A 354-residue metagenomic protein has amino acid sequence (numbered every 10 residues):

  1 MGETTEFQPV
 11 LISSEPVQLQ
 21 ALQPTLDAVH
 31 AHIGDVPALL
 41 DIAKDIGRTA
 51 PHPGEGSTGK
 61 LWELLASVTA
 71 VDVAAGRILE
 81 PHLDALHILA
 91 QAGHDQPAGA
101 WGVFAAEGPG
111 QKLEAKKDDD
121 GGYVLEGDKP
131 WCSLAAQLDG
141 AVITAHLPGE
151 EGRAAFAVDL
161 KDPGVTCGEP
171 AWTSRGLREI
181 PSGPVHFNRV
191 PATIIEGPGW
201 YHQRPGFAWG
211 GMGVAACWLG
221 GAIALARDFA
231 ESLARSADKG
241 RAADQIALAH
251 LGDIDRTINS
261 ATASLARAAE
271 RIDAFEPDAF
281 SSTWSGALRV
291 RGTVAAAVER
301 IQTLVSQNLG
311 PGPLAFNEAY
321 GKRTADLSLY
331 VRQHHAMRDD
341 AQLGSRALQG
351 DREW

Functional and structural regions predicted by a protein language model:
M1-A50: A generic N-terminal leader/anchor concept
G2-I12, P311-W354: Glycine-rich phosphate/cofactor-binding loops in nucleotide/flavin-utilizing enzymes
D27-H30, S260-T293, T303-A315: C-terminal helix-coil-helix/basic helical segment that borders enzyme active sites and/or dimer interfaces and provides
V29-Q137: Glycine-rich flavin
K112-A115, K129-S133, V142-L147, A171-L177: A generic local secondary-structure boundary/capping motif
C132-C167: A short core secondary-structure module
S174-N259: Glycine-rich beta->alpha junctions and the first turn(s) of the following alpha-helix
G220, G252-N259, L288, G292-E299 (+1 more regions): Generic structural signal for well-ordered, non-transmembrane alpha-helical segments in soluble/cytosolic regions
